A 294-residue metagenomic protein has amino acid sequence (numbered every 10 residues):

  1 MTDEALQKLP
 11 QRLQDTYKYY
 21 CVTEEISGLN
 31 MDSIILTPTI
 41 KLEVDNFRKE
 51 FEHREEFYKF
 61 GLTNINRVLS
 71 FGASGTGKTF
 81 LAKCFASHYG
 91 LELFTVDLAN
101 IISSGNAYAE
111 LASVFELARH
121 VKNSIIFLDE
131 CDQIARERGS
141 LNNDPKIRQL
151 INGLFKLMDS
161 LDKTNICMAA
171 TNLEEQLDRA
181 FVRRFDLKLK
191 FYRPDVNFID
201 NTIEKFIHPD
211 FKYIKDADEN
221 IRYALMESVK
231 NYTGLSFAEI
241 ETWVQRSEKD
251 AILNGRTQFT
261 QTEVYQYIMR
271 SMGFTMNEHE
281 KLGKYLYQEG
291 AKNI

Functional and structural regions predicted by a protein language model:
M1-S33, V196-I294: C-terminal alpha-helical "lid" subdomain
L36: Post-transcriptional modification and biogenesis factors for structured RNAs of the translation apparatus
T39-D45, K49-R222: Walker A/P-loop NTP-binding motif of AAA+ ATPase domains
